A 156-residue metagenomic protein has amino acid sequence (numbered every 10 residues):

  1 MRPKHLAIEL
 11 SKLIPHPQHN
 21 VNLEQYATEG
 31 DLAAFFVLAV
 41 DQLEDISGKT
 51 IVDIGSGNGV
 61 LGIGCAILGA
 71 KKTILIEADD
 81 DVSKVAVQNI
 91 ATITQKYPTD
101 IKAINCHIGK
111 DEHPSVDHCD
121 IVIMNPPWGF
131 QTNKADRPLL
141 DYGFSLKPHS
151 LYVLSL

Functional and structural regions predicted by a protein language model:
M1-V52, L61-I63: S-adenosyl-L-methionine
G55: Conserved S-adenosyl-L-methionine
N58-A70: Conserved SAM-binding loop of SAM-dependent methyltransferases across substrates and taxa, primarily the Class I
A66-L68, Q88-A91, A135-L140: Short, glycine/charged-enriched secondary-structure capping and boundary segments
K72-E77: Conserved SAM-binding motif I beta-strand of class I
D81: Conserved Rossmann-like nucleotide-cofactor binding loop
K84-D117: S-adenosyl-L-methionine
H107-L156: S-adenosylmethionine
